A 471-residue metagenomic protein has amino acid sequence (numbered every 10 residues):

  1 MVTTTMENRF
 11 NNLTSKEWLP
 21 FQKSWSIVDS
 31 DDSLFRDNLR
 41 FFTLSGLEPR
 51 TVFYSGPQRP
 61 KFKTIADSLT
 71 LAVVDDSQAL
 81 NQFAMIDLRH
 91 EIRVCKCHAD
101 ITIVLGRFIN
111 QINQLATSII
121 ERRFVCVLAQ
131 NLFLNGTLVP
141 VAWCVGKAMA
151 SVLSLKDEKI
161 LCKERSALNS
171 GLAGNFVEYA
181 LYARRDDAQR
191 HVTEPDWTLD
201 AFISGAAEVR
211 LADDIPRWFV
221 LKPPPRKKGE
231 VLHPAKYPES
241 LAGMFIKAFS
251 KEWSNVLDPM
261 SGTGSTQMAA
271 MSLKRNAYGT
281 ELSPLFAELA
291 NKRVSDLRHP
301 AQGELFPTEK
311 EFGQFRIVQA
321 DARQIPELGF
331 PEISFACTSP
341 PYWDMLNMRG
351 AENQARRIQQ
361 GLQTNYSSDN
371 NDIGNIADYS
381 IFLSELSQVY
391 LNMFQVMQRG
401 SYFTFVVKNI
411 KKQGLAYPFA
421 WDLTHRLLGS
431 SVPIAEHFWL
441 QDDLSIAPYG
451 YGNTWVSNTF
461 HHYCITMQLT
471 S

Functional and structural regions predicted by a protein language model:
M1-S471: Class I S-adenosyl-L-methionine-dependent methyltransferase catalytic core
